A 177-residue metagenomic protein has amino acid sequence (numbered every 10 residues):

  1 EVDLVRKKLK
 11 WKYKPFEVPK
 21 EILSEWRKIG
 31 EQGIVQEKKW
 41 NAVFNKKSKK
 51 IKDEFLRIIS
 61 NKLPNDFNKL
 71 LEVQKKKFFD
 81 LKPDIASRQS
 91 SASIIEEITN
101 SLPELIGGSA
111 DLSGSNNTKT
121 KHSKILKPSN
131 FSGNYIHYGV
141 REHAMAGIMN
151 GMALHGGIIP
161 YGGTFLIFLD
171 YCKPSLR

Functional and structural regions predicted by a protein language model:
E1-R141, G151: Conserved acidic/glycine
H137-R177: Conserved thiamine diphosphate
